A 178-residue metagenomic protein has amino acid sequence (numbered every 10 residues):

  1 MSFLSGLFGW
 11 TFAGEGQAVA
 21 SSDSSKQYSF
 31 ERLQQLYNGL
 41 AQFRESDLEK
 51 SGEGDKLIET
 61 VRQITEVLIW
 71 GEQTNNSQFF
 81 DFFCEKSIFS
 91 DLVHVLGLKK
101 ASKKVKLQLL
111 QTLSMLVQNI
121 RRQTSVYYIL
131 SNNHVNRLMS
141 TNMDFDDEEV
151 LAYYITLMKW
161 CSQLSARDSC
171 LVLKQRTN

Functional and structural regions predicted by a protein language model:
S2-N178: Elongated alpha-helical scaffolds that mediate protein-protein interactions in large eukaryotic proteins, primarily
